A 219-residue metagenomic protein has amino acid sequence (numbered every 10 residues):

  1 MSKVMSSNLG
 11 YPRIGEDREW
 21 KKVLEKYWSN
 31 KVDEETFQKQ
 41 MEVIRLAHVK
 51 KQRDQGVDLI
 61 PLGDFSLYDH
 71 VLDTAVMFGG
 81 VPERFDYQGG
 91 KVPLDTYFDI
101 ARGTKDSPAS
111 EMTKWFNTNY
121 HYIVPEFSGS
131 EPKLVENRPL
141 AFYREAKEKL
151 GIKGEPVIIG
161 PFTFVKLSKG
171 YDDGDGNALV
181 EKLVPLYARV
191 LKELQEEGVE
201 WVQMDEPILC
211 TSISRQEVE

Functional and structural regions predicted by a protein language model:
M1-E219: Domain-level signal for soluble alpha/beta catalytic cores
